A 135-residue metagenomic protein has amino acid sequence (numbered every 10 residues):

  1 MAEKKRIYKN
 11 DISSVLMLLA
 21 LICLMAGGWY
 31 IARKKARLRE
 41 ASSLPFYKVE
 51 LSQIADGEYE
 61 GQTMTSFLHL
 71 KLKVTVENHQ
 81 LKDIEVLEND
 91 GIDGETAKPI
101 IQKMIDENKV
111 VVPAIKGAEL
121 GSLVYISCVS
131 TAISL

Functional and structural regions predicted by a protein language model:
M1-K71, T75-L135: Intrinsically disordered terminal and processing segments
